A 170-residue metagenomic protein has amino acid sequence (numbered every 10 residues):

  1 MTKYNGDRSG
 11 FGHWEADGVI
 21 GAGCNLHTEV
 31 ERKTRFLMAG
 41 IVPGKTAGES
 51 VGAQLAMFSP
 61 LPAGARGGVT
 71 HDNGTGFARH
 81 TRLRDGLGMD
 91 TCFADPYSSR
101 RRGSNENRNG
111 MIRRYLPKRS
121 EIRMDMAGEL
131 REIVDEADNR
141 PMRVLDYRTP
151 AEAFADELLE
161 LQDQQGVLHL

Functional and structural regions predicted by a protein language model:
M1-L26: Mobile-element integrase/transposase regions, centering on the N-terminal DNA-binding/Zn-coordinating module
G12, N25-T28, F36-A39, G67-G68: Conserved active-site beta-strand-loop modules that form the wall/rim of enzyme catalytic pockets and either contain
D17, E29, R35, Q54 (+4 more regions): Mobile genetic element proteins and their domesticated derivatives, centered on retroelements and DNA transposons
G21-G23, A39-A63: Active-site beta-loop-alpha junctions of metal-dependent nucleic acid enzymes, especially the RNase H-like/DDE
T34, L87-T91: Glycine-enriched alpha-helix->loop->beta-strand junction motifs that scaffold or abut catalytic
T34-M38, L61-R66, L116: Short, surface-exposed connector motifs at secondary-structure boundaries
H71-N73, A78-R84, C92-L116, R123-D135: RNase H-like two-metal-ion nuclease catalytic core shared by retroviral integrases and related mobile-element nucleases
K118-L170: C-terminal domain-tail junction helix/linker
